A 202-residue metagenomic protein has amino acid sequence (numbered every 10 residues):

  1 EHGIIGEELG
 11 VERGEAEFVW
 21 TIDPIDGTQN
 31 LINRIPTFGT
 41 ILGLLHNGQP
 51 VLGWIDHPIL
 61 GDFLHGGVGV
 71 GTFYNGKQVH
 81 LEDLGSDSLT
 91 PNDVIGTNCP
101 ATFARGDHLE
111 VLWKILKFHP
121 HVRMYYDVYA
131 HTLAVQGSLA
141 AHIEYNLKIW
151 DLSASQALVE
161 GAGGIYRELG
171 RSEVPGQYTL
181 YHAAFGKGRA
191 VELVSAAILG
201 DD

Functional and structural regions predicted by a protein language model:
E1-W20: N-terminal assembly/interaction segments in proteins that build large macromolecular machines
I4, T28, H57, G66 (+3 more regions): Residue-level signal for inorganic ion chemistry
G6-E8, G76, Y126: Short loop/edge segments at beta-strand edges and connector loops that shape dinucleotide/nucleotide cofactor-binding
E7-E8, D23-D26, A140, D151: Acidic active-site catalytic centers that drive phospho-/nucleotidyl reactions and related ester hydrolyses
G14-F73: DPxDG-like acidic metal-binding loop motif
V51, V79-L81: Short, isolated positions in well-ordered beta-strands
G85-D202: An extended, acidic
